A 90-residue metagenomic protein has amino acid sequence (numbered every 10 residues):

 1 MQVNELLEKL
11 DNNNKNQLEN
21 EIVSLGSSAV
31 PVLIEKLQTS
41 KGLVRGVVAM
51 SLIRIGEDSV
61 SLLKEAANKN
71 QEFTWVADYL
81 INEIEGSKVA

Functional and structural regions predicted by a protein language model:
M1-V3, N16, L33: A generic short-segment signal for beta-strand/edge and adjacent turn/coil regions
V3, A29-V30, V60: Core helices of alpha-solenoid repeat scaffolds
E8-S27, E35, L43-D58, E65-N68 (+1 more regions): Structural detector for internal amphipathic alpha-helices that build alpha-solenoid repeat scaffolds
